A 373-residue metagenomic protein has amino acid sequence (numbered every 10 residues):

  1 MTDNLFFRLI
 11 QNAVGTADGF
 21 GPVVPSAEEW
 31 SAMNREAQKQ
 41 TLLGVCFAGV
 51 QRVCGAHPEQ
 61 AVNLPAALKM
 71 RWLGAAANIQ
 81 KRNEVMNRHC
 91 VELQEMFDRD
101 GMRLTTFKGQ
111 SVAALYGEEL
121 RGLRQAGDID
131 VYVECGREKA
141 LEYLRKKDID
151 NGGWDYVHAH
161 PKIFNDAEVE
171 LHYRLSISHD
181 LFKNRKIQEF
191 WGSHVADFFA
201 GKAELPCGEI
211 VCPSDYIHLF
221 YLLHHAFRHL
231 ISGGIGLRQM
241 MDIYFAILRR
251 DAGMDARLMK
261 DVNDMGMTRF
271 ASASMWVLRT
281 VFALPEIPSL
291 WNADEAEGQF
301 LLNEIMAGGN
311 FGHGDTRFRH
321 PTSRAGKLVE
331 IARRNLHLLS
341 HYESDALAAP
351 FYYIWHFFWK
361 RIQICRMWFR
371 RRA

Functional and structural regions predicted by a protein language model:
M1-G127, Y132-A373: Conserved NTP-donor binding/palm subdomain of two-metal-ion nucleotidyltransferases/polymerases, i.e., the charged
